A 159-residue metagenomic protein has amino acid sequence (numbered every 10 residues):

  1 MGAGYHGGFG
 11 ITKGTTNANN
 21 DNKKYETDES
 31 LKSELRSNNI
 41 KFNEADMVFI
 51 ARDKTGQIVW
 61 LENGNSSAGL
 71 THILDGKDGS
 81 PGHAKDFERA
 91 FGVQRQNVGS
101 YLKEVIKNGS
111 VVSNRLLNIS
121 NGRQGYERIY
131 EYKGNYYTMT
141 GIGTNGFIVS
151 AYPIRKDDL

Functional and structural regions predicted by a protein language model:
G4-L159: Ribonuclease/tRNase effector modules and their secretory precursors
